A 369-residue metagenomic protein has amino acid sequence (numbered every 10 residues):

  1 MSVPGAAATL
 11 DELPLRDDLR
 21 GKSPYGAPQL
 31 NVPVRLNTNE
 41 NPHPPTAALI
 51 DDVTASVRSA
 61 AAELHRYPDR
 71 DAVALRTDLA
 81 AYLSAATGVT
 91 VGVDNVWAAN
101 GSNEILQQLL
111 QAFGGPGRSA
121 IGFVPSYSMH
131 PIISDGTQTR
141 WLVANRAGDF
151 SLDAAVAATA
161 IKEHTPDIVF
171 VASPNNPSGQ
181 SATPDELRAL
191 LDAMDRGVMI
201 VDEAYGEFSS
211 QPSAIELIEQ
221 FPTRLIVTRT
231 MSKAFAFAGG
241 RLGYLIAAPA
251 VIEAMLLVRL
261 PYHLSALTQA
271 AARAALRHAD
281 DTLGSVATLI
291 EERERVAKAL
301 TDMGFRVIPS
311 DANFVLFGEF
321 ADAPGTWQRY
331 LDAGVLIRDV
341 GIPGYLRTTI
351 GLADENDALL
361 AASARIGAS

Functional and structural regions predicted by a protein language model:
V3-G101, Q108: N-terminal small-domain helix-loop-helix segment of the aminotransferase-like
N31, V93, I308-F314, G341-Y345: Short Gly/Ser/Thr- and Asp/Glu-enriched loop/turn motifs at secondary-structure junctions
N37, W141-N145, I168-P174, M199-E203 (+2 more regions): Short beta-strands and strand-loop turn motifs
T46, R224-T301, F305-I308: PLP-dependent aminotransferase class I/II
E63-M194, Y205-F221, I226, S285: Conserved core of the PLP fold type I
L289-I290, A299-A333, I350: Conserved PLP-binding catalytic core of the aspartate aminotransferase-like
R329-A333, R338-S369: PLP-dependent enzyme catalytic core of the Aspartate aminotransferase-like
